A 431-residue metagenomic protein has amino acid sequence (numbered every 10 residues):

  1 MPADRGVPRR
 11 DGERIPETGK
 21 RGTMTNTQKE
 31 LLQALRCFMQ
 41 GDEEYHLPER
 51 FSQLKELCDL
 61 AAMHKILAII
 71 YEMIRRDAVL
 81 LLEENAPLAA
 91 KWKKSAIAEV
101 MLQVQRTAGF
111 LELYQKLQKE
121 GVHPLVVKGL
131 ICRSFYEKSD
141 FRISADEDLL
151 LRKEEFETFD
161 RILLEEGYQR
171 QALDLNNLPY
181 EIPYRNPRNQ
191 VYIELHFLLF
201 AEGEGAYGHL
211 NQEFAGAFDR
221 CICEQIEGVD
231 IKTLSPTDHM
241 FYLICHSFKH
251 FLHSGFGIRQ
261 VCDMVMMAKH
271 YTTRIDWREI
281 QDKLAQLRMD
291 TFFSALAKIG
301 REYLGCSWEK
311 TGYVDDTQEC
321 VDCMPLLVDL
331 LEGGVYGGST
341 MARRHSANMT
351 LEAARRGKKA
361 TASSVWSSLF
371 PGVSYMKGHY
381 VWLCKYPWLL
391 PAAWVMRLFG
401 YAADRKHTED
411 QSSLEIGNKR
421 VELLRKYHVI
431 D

Functional and structural regions predicted by a protein language model:
E13-T23: Short, Lys/Arg-enriched N-terminal segments with co-localized hydrophobic residues within the first ~10-30 amino acids
M24-A145, L151-D431: Conserved NTP-donor binding/palm subdomain of two-metal-ion nucleotidyltransferases/polymerases, i.e., the charged
